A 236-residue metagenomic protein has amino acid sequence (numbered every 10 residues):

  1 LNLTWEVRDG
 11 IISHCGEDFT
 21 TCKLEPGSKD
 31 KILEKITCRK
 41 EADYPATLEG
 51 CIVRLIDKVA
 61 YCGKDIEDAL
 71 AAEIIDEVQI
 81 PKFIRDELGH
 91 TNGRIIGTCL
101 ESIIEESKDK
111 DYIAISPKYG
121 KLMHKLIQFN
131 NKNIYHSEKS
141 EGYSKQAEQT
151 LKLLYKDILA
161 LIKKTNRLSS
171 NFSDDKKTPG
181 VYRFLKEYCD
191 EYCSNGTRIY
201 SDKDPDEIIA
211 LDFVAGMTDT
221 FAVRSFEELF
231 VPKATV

Functional and structural regions predicted by a protein language model:
L1-V236: Histidine-centered, transition-metal-coordinating active-site segments
